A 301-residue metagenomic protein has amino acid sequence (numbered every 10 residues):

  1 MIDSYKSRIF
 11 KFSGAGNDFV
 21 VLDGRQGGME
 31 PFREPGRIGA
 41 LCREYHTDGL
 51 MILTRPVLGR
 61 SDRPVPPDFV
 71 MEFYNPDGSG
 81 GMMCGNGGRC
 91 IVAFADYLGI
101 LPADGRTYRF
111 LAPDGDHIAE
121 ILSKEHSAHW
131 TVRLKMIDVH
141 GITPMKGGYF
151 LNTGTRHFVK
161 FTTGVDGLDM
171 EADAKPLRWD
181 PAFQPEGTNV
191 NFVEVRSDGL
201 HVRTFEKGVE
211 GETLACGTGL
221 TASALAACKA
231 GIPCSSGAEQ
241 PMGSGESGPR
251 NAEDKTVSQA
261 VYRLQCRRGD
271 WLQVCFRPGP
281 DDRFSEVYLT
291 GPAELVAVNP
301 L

Functional and structural regions predicted by a protein language model:
M1-A128, V159-L301: A glycine-rich beta-to-alpha transition motif near the start of alpha/beta enzyme domains, typified by
V132-G147, A172-K175: Active-site glycine-rich loop that binds ribose-phosphate moieties when present
P144-Y149, V298-P300: Extended Gly/Ser/Thr-rich low-complexity repeat segments, especially those forming or decorating extracellular
